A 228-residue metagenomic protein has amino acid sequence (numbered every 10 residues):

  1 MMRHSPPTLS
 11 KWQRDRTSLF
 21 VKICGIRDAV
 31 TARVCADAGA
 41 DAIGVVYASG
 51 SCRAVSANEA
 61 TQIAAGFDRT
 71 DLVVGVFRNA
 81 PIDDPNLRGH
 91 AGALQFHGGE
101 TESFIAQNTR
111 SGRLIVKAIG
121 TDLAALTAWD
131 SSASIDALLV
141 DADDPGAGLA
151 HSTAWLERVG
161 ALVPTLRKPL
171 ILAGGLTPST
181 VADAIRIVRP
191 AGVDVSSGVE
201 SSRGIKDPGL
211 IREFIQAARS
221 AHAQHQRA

Functional and structural regions predicted by a protein language model:
M2-A228: Conserved N-terminal beta1-alpha1 strand-loop-helix module at the mouth
